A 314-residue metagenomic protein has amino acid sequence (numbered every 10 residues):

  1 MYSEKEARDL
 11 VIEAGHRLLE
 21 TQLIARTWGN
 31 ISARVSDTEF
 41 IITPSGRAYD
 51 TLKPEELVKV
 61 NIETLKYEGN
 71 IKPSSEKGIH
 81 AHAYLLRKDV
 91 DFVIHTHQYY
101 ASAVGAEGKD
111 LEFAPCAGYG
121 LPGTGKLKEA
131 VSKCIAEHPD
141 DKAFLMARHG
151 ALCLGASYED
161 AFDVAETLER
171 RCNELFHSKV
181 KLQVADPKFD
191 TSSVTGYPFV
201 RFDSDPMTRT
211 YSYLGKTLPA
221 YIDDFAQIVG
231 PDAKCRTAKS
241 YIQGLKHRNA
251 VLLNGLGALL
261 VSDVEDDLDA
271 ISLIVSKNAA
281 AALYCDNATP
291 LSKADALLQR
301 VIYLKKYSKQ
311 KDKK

Functional and structural regions predicted by a protein language model:
M1-K314: Glycine-rich flexible loops
